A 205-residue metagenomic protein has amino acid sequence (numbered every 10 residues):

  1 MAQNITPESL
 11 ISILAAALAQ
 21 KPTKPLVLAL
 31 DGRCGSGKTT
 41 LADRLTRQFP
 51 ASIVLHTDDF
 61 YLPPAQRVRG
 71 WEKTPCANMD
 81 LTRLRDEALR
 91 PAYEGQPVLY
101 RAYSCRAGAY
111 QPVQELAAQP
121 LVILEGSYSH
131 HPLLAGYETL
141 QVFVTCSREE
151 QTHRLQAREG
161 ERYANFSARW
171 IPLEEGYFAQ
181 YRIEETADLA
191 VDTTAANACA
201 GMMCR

Functional and structural regions predicted by a protein language model:
M1-K21, A118, G136, L140 (+6 more regions): NTP-dependent small-molecule kinase module
V27-A29: Short hydrophobic/aromatic beta-strand immediately N-terminal to the Walker A/P-loop
R33: P-loop (Walker A) phosphate-binding loop of NTP-binding proteins
K38: Conserved lysine of the Walker
L41: Hydrophobic positions on the alpha1 helix immediately C-terminal to the Walker A/P-loop
R44: Active-site signature of alpha/beta-hydrolase-fold catalytic machinery across serine- and Asp/Cys-nucleophile hydrolases
A51-A65: Short beta-strand-centered segment that lines the nucleotide-binding/catalytic pocket of NTP-utilizing
A65-Y110, L121: Conserved nucleotide-sensing/catalytic segment adjacent to the nucleotide-binding pocket in NTP-handling enzymes
